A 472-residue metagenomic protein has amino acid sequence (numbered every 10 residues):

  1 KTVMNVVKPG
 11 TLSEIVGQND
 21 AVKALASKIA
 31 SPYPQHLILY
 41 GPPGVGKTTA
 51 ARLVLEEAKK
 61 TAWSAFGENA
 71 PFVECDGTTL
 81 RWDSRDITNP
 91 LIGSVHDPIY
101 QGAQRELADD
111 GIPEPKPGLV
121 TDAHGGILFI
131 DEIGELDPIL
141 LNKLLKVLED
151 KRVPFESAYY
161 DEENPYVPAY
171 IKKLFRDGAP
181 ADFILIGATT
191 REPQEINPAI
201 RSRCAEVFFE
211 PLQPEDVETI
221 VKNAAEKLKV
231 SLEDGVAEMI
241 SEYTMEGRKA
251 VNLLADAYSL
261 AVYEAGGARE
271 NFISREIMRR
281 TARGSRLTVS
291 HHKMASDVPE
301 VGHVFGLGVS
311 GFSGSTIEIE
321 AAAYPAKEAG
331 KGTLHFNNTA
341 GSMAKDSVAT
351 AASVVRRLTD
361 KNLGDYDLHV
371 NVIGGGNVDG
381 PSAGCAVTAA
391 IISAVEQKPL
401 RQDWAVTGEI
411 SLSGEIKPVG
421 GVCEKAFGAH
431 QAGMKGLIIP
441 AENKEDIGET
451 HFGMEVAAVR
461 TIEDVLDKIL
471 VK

Functional and structural regions predicted by a protein language model:
T2-P42, R356: Pre-Walker A (pre-P-loop) alpha-helix and adjacent loop at the N terminus of AAA/AAA+ ATPase modules, a conserved
A30, P34-L80: Walker A/P-loop
K60-S94, I99, E162-N164: AAA+/P-loop NTPase substrate/partner-engagement loops
D83-I92, P115-E149, P193-S202: Conserved AAA+/SF3 P-loop NTPase catalytic/coupling segment centered on the Walker-B
D86-P90, Q194-K227, V465: Conserved AAA+ ATPase core "coupling" helix
H96, Y100-Q101, I139-G178: Conserved catalytic/switch belt of AAA+ P-loop NTPases
T244-S259, R269-E276: The conserved phosphate-sensing helix
H303-F305, S315-K472: Peripheral, non-AAA+ core regions of ATP-driven protein-machinery
